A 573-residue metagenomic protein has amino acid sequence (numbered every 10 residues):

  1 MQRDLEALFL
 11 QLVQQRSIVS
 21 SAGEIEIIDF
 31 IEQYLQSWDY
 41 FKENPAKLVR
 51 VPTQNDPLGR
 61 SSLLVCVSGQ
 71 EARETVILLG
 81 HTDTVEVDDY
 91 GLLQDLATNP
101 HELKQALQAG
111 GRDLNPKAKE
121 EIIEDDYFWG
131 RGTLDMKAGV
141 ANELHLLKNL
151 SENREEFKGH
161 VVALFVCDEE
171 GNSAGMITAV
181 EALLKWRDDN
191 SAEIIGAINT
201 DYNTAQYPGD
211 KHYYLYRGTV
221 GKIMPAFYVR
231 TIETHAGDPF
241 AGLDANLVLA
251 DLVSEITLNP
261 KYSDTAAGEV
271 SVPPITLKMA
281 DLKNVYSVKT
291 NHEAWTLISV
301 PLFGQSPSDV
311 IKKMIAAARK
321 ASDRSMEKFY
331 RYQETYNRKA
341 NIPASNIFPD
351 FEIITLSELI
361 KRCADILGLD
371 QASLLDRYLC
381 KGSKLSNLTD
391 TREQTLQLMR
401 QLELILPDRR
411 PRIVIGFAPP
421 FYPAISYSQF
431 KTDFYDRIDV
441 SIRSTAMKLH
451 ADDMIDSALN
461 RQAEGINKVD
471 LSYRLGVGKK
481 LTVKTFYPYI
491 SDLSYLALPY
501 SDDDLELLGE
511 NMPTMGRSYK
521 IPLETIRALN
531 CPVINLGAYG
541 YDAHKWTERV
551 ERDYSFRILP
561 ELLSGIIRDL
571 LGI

Functional and structural regions predicted by a protein language model:
M1-R131, E152-G159: Acidic/His- and Gly-rich active-site-bordering loop/insert found across diverse amide/peptide-bond hydrolases
I27-I28, E334-I573: An extended, acidic, His-containing surface patch that forms the Zn2+-binding/catalytic region of metallohydrolases
T84, F227-T234, L302-G304, N535-K545: A glycine-centered beta->alpha junction motif in the catalytic cores of kinase/phosphotransferase enzymes
Q108-M136, E143, N190, I194-G196 (+5 more regions): Alpha-helix-centered segments that form part of catalytic cores
Y127-G218: Acidic/histidine-rich catalytic neighborhood of metal-dependent amide-processing enzymes
L144-E152, D251-L258, S564-R568: Short glycine/serine- and small hydrophobic-enriched flexible loop segments
R154-E156, Y216-K222, Y286-H292, I405-D408 (+1 more regions): Short glycine/proline-enriched loop/turn "hinge" motifs that connect secondary-structure elements and lie
L184-L398: Midchain, well-structured core segments that form catalytic/ion-binding scaffolds
